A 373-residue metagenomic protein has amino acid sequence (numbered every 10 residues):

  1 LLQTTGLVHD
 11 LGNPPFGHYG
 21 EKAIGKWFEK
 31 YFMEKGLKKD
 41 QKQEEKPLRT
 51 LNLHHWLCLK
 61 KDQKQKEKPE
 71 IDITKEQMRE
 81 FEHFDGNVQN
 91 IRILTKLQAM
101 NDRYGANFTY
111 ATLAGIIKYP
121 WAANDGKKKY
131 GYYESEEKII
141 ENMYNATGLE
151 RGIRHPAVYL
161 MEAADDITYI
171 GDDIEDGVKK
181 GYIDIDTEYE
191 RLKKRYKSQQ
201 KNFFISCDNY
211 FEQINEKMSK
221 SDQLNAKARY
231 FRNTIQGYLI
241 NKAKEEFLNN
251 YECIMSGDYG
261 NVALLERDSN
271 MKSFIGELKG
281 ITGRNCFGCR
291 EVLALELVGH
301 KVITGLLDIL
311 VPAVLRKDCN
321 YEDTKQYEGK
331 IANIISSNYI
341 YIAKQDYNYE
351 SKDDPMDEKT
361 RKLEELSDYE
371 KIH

Functional and structural regions predicted by a protein language model:
L1-T4, L11-F231, I240: Sequence-structural signature of the catalytic-core scaffold of metal-dependent phosphohydrolases that act on
A99-R103, A122-G126, L149-G152, D166-K180 (+3 more regions): Intrinsically disordered or highly flexible coil/loop and linker segments, enriched in small and charged/polar residues
M143-G148, K220, L278-C286, E358-L366: Short, charged/polar, low-complexity loop and linker segments that flank or interrupt alpha-helical bundles
A163-D166, I235, L239-K242, E246 (+3 more regions): Charged, amphipathic alpha-helical oligomerization/scaffolding segments
D208-R267, G288: Long, amphipathic alpha-helical stalk/connector segments used for oligomerization, subunit docking, or mechanical
N249-K352: Substrate-recognition/cap regions that form aromatic- and gly/pro-loop-enriched pockets for small-molecule ligands
L366-H373: Short, intrinsically disordered, charge-balanced linker/junction segments flanking boundaries in proteins
